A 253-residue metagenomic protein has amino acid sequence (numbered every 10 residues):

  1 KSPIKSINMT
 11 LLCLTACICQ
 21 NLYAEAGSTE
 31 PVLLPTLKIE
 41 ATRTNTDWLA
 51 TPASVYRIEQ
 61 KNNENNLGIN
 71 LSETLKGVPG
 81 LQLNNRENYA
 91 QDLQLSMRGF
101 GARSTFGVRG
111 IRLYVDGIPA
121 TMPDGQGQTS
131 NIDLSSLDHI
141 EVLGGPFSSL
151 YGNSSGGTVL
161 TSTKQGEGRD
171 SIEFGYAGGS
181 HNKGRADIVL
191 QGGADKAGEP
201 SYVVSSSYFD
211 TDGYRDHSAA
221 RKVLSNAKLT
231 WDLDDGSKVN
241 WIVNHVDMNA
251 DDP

Functional and structural regions predicted by a protein language model:
K1-T29: Cleavable N-terminal targeting peptides that direct proteins into the secretory/outer-membrane pathway or into
E30-V32, T51, L81-Q94, G152-S155 (+1 more regions): Short, glycine-/polar-rich solvent-exposed loops and beta-turns at beta-strand/coil boundaries
P35-N66, Q91-S96, I111, N226: N-terminal periplasmic "start-of-domain" segments of outer-membrane beta-barrel proteins
T36, Q94-S96, H139, T158 (+3 more regions): Membrane-embedded beta-strand positions in outer-membrane beta-barrel channels/transporters
E73-I118: Extracytoplasmic beta-strand/coil segments of soluble accessory domains associated with Gram-negative outer-membrane
G110-I111, I118-G144: Short acidic/polar hinge/loop motifs at secondary-structure boundaries that mediate gating or recognition
I132-E173: A beta-strand signature from Gram-negative outer-membrane beta-barrel systems, especially the internal plug domain
G178-D210, R215-D252: Transmembrane beta-barrel wall of Gram-negative outer-membrane proteins
